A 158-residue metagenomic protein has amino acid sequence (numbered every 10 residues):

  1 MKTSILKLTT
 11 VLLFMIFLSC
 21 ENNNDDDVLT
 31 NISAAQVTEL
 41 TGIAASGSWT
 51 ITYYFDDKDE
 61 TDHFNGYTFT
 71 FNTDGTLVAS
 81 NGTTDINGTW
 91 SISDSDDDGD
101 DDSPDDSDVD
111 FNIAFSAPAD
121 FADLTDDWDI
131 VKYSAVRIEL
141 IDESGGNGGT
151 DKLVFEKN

Functional and structural regions predicted by a protein language model:
M1-L18: Sec-dependent bacterial lipoprotein signal peptides
F17-G42: Bacterial Sec-dependent N-terminal signal peptides
A35-E60, W90-I92, F155: Tryptophan-anchored aromatic micro-motifs
E60-P104: N-terminal glycine/threonine-rich, aromatic-flanked beta-hairpin/loop signature
Y67-T70, G88-I92, T125-V131, L153-E156: Hydrophobic/aromatic beta-strand elements that line small-molecule binding cavities or substrate pockets in beta-rich
G88-S95, R137-N158: Edge beta-strand at a domain terminus
D101-D129: An anionic, turn-rich surface loop/hairpin at beta-sheet edges that serves as a generic interaction/coordination patch
S107, V131-I138: Ser/Thr- and Asn-enriched, surface-exposed coil loops between beta-strands
